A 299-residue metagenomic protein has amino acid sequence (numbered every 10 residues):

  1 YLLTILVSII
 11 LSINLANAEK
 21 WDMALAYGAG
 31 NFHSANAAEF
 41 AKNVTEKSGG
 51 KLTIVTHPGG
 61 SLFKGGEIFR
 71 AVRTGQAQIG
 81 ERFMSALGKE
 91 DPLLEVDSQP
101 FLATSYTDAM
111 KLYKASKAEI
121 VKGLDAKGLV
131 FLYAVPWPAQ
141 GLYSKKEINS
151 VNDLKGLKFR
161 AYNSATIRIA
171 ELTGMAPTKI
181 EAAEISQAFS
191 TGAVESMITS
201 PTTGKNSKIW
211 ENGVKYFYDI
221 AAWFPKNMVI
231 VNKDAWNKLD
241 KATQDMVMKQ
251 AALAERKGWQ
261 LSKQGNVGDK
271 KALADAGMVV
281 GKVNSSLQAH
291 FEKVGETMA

Functional and structural regions predicted by a protein language model:
Y1-L3, K20-W21: Short, basic/polar N-terminal leader/transit segment immediately after the initiator methionine
L3-S12: Bacterial N-terminal signal peptides
A18-M110, S116-A299: N-terminal secretory/targeting leader peptides
